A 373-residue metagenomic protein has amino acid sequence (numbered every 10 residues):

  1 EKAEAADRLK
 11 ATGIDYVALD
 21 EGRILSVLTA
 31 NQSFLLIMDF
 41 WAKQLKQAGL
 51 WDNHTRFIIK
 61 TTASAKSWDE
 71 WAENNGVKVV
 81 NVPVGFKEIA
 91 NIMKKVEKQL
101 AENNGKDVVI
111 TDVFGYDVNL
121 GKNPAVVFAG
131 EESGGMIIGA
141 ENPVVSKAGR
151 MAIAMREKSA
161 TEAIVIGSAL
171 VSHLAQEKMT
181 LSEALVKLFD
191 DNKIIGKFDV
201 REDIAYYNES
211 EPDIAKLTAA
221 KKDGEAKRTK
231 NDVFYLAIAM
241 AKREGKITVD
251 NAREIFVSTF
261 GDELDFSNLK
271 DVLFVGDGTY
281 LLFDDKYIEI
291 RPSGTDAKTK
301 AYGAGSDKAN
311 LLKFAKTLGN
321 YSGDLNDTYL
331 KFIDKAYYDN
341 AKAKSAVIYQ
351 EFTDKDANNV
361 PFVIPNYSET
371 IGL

Functional and structural regions predicted by a protein language model:
E1-V17, R23-S26, A30, L36 (+6 more regions): Phosphate-binding and adjacent anionic-ligand microenvironments
